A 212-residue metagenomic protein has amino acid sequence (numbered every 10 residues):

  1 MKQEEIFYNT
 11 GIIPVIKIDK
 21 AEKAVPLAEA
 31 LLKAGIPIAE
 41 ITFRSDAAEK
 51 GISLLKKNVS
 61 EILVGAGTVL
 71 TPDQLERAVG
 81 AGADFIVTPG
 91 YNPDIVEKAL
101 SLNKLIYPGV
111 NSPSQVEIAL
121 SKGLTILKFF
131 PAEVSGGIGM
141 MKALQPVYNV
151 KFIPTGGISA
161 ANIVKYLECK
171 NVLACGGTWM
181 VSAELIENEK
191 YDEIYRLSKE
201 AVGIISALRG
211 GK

Functional and structural regions predicted by a protein language model:
M1-G82, S101, E168, N188-G210: Conserved N-terminal beta1-alpha1 strand-loop-helix module at the mouth
K17-D19, A66-P72, T88-Y91, P108-P113 (+2 more regions): Glycine-rich beta-to-alpha transition loops that act as phosphate-gripper elements at the mouths of alpha/beta enzyme
L27, T71-A81, S114-K122, I158-L173: Catalytic cores of alpha/beta
L32-P37, N58-E61, G80-I86, S101-Y107 (+3 more regions): Glycine-enriched alpha-helix->loop->beta-strand junction motifs that scaffold or abut catalytic
F85, P89-I95, K128-G137, N171-E193: Glycine-rich phosphate-binding active-site loops on the catalytic face of alpha/beta enzymes
N92-I126, F130-S135: Histidine/lysine/aspartate-rich catalytic loop segments that bind and position anionic ligands
I95-A99, E117-S121, G137-M140, N162-V164 (+1 more regions): Short, charged, surface-exposed secondary-structure boundary motifs
Q145-G210: Hydrophobic secondary-structure block in the mid-to-C-terminal portion of proteins
